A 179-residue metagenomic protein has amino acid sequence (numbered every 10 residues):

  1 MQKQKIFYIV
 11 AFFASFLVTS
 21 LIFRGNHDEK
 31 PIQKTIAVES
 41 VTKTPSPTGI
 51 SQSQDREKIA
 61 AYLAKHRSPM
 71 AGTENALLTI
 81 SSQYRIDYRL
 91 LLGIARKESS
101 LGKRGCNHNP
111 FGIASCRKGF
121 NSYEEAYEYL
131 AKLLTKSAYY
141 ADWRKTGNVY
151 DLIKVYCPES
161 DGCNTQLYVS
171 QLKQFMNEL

Functional and structural regions predicted by a protein language model:
M1-Q33, R117-L179: Non-catalytic cell-wall polysaccharide-engagement segments
M1-Y84, Q174-L179: Cell-wall glycan-active module
T42-L63, P69, L90-G147: Peptidoglycan-targeting cell-wall enzymes and recognition modules
Q83, S100-L101, P158-E159: A short structural micro-motif
I86-Y88: Helix N-cap / loop-to-helix initiation motif
